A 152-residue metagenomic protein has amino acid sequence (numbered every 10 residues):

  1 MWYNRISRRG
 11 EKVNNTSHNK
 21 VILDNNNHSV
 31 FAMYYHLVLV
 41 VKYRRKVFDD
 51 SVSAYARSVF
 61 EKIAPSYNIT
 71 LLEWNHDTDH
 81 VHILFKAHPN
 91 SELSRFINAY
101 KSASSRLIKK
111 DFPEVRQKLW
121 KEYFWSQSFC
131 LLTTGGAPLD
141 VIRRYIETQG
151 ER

Functional and structural regions predicted by a protein language model:
M1-R152: Basic nucleic-acid-binding interfaces
